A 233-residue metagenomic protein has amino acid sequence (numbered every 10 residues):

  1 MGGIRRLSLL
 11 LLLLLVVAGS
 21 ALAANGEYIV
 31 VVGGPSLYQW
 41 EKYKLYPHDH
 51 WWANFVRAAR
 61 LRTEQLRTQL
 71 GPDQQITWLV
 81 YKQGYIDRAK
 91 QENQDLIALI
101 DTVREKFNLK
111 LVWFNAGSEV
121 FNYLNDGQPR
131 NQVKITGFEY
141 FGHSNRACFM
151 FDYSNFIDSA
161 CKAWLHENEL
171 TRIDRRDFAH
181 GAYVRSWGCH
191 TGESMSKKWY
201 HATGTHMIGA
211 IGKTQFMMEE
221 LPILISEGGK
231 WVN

Functional and structural regions predicted by a protein language model:
M1-L9: Bacterial N-terminal signal peptides that target proteins for export
S8-A18: Bacterial N-terminal signal peptides
A24-F121, P129: A domain-level signal for caspase-like cysteine endopeptidase catalytic cores and their zymogen-processing architecture
W40-K44, R88-L96, L124, C148-Y153 (+2 more regions): A short acidic (Asp/Glu
F114-N115, G229-W231: Long hydrophobic alpha-helical segments typical of transmembrane helices together with their membrane-interfacial
Q128, K134-E219: Catalytic cores of nucleophile-dependent amide-cleaving enzymes
F216-I225, N233: Short, charged, surface-exposed secondary-structure boundary motifs
